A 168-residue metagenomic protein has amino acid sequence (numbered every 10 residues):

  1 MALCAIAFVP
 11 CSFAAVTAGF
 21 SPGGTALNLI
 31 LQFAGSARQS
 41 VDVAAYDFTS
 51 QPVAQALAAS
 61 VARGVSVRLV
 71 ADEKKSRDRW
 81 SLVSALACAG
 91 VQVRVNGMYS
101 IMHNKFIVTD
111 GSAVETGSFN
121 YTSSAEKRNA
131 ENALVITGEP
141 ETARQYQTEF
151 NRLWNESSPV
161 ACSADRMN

Functional and structural regions predicted by a protein language model:
M1-L3: Sec-dependent signal peptide recognition, specifically the positively charged N-region followed immediately by
V9-P10: N-terminal signal peptide c-region/cleavage motif recognized by signal peptidases
A14-R38: Short N-terminal segments immediately surrounding and downstream of signal-peptide cleavage
Q32-Q92: Primarily the HKD phosphodiesterase
G35, A62, L86-A87, S100-M102 (+2 more regions): Extracellular/periplasmic catalytic domains that process cell-envelope and extracellular macromolecules
D42-A44, R68-A71, R94-V95, I107-V108 (+2 more regions): Structural recognition of the beta-strand scaffold that forms the well-ordered cores of secreted hydrolase catalytic
D47-Q51, E73-R77, Y99-M102, A113-V114 (+2 more regions): Solvent-exposed loop/turn segments at secondary-structure junctions within structured extracellular/periplasmic domains
T109, A113-N168: Signature of lipid phosphatidyltransferase scaffolds
